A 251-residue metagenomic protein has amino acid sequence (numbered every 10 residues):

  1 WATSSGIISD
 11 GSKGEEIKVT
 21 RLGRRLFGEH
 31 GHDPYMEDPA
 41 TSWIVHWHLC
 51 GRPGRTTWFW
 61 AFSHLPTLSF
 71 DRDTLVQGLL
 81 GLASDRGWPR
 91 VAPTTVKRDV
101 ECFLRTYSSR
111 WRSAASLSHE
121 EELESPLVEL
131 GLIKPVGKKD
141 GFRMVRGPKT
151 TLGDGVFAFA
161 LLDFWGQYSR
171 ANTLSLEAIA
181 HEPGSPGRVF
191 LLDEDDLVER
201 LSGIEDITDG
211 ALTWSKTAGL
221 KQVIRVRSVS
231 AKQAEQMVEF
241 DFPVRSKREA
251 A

Functional and structural regions predicted by a protein language model:
W1-A251: Donor-sugar nucleotide-binding helix/loop cap in glycosyltransferases
